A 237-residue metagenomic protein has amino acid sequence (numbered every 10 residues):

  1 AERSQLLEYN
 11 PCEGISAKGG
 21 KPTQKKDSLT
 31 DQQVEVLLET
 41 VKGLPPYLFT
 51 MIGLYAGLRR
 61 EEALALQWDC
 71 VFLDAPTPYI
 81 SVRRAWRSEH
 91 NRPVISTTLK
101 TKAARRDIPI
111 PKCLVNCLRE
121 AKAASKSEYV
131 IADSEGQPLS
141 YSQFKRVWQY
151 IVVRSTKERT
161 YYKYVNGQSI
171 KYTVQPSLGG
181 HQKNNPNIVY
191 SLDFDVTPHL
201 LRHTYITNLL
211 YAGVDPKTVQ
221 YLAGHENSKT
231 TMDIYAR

Functional and structural regions predicted by a protein language model:
E2-E8, R119-E120: Arg/Lys-rich amphipathic alpha helix in sigma70-family domain 2
L6-L66, D74-P76, A103-A104, A124: Basic, Lys/Arg- and aromatic-enriched nucleic-acid-binding interface segment
G14, T23, V36-T40, N91-S96 (+3 more regions): DNA/chromatin major-groove-contacting recognition/catalytic segments
G14-G19, Q33, L66-A121: Conserved tyrosine-mediated DNA breakage-rejoining catalytic core shared by Y-recombinases
S16, T30, L38, R83 (+3 more regions): Residue-level detector of conserved, well-ordered beta-strand and adjacent loop positions that form binding/recognition
G20-K21, S28, W86, V115 (+1 more regions): Catalytic-site neighborhood detector that most strongly recognizes the C-terminal catalytic loop/helix of tyrosine
E35, E39-P46, A56, I108 (+3 more regions): Short, basic (Lys/Arg/His-rich) helix/loop patches that form interaction surfaces in the mid-to-C-terminal regions
L64, T207, Q220, T231-M232 (+1 more regions): Key DNA-contacting residues within the recognition helix of helix-turn-helix
